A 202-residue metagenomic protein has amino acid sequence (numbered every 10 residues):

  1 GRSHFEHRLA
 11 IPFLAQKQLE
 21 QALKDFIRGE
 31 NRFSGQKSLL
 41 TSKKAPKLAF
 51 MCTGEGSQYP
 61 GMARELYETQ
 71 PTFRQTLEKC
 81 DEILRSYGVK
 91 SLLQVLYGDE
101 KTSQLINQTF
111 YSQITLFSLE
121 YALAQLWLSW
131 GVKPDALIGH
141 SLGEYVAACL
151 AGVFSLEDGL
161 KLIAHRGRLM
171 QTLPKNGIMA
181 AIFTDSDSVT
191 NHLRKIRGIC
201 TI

Functional and structural regions predicted by a protein language model:
G1-E65, G98-K101, Y121-Q125, S129: Short, low-complexity connector segments at domain boundaries
S3-H7, R32, V89-K90, K133 (+1 more regions): Intrinsically disordered or highly flexible coil/loop and linker segments, enriched in small and charged/polar residues
R8-A10, K47-F50, T76, I83 (+2 more regions): Beta-sheet entry/capping signal
P12, Q21-A22, Q36, Y97-I202: Acyltransferase
Q18, T72, T76, L119: Charged catalytic carboxylate motif
F26, I83, I182: Phosphate/oxyanion-binding loops and surfaces in catalytic or ligand/nucleic-acid-binding neighborhoods
E30-N31, P71, V132, V153: Residue-level recognition of short, well-ordered coil/turn positions that link secondary-structure elements
M51-E100, Q104: Active-site machinery of serine-nucleophile hydrolases
